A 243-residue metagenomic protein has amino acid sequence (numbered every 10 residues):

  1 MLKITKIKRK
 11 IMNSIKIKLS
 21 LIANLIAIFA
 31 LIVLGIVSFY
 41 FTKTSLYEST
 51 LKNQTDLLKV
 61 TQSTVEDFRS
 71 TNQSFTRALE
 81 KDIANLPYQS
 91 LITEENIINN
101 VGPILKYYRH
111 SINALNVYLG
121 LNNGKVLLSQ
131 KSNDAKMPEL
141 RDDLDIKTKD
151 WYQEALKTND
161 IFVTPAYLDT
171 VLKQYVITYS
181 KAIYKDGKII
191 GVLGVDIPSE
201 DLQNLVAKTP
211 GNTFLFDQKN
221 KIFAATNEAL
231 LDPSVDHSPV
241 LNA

Functional and structural regions predicted by a protein language model:
L2-K52: Extreme N-terminal signal-anchor transmembrane helix of membrane signaling/transducer proteins, especially in bacteria
I4-T5, K52-V60, D67-D160: Extracytoplasmic/periplasmic sensory segments of membrane signal-transduction proteins
R141-I146, A166-K173, P233-V235: Short loop/turn segments at beta-alpha junctions that line or gate ligand-sensing/allosteric surfaces
Y167, L172-P210: Conserved beta-strands of PAS-like sensory domains
I197-A243: Intrinsic low-complexity, intrinsically disordered coil/linker regions enriched in small/polar and charged residues
